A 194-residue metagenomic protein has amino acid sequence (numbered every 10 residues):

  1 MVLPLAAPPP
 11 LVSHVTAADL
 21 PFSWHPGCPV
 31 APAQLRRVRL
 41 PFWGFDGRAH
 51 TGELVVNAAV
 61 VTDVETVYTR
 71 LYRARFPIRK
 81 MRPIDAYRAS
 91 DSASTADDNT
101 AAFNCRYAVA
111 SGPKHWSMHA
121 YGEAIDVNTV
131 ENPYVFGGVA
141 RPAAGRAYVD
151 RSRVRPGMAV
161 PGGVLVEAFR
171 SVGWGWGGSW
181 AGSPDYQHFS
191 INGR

Functional and structural regions predicted by a protein language model:
M1-R48: N-terminal module-boundary/linker segments of secreted carbohydrate-active enzymes
D19-P26, A49-A58, V64, Y107-P113: N-terminal post-signal-peptidase region of extra-cytosolic proteins
V30-D97: Active-site acidic/histidine clusters and adjacent loop/turn architecture that either coordinate catalytic ions
V38-L40, V67, L71, F103 (+4 more regions): Generic structural hydrophobic/aromatic packing signal, biased to beta-strands
P41, R48-G52, D91-R106, N128-V154: Short, conserved helix/loop micro-motifs enriched in His/Cys and acidic residues
W43, T66-P77, R106, V130-P133 (+1 more regions): Structured segments of extracytoplasmic/periplasmic soluble domains in secreted or envelope-associated proteins
K80-Y121, Y134: Active-site-adjacent loop/helix surface patches within enzyme catalytic domains that shape the substrate-binding cleft
A110-W116, Y121-R194: Catalytic cores and adjacent binding grooves of peptidoglycan-active enzymes
